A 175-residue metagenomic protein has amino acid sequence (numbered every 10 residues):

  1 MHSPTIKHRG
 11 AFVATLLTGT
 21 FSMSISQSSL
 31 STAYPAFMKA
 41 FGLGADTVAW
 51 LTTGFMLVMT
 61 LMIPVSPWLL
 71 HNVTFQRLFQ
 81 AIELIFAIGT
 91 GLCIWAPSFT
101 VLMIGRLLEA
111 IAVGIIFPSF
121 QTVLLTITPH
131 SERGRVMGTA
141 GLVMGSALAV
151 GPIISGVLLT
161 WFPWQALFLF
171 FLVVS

Functional and structural regions predicted by a protein language model:
M1-S175: Transmembrane-helix bundle of Major Facilitator Superfamily
